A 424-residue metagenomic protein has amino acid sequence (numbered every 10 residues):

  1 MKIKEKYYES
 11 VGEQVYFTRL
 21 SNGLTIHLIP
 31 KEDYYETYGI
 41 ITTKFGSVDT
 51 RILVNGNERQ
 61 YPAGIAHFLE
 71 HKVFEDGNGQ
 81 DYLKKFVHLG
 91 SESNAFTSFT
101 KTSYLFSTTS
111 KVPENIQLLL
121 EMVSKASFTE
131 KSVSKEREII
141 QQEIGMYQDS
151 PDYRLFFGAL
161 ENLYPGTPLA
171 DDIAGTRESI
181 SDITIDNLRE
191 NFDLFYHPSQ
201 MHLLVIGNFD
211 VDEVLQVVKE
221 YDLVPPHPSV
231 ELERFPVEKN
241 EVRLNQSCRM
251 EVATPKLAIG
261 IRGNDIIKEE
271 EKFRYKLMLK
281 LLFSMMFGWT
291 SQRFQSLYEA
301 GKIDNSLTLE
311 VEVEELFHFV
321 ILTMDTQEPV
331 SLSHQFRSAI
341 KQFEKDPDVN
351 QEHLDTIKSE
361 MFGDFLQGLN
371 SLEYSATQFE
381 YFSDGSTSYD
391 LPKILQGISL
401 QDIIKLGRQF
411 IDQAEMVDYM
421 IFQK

Functional and structural regions predicted by a protein language model:
M1-D81, R189-S296, L406, M416-K424: His/Glu-rich zincin catalytic helix
R19, D76, D81-E231, F283 (+2 more regions): Charge-rich, well-structured scaffold segments of protease-associated domains
